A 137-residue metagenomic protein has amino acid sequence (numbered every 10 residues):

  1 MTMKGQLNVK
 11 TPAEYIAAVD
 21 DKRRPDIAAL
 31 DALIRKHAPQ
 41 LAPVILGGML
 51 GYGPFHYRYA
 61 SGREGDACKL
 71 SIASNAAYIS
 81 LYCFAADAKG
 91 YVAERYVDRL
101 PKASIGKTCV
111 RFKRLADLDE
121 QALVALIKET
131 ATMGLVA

Functional and structural regions predicted by a protein language model:
M1-A137: Charge-dense, helix-prone N-terminal extensions
